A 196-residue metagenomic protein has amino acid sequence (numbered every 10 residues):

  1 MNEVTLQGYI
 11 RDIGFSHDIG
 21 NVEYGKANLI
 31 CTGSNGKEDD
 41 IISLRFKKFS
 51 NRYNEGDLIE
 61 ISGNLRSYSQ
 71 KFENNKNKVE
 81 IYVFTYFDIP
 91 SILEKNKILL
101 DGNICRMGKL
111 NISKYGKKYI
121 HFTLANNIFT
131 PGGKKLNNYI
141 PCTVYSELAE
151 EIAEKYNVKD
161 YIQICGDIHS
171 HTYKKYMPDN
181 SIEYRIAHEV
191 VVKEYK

Functional and structural regions predicted by a protein language model:
M1-K196: Single-stranded nucleic acid-binding surfaces, predominantly the OB-fold ssDNA-binding core
